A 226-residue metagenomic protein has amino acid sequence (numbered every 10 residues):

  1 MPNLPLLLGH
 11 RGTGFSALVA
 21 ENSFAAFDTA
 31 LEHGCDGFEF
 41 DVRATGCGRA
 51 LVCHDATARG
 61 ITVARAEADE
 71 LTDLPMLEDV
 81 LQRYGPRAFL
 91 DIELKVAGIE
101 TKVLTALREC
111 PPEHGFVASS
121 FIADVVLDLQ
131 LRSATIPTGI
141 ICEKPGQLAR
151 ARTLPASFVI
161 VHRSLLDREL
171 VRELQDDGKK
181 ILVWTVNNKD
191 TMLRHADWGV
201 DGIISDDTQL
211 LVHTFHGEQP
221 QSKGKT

Functional and structural regions predicted by a protein language model:
M1-T226: Phosphate-group recognition and catalysis centered on beta-loop-alpha active-site segments
